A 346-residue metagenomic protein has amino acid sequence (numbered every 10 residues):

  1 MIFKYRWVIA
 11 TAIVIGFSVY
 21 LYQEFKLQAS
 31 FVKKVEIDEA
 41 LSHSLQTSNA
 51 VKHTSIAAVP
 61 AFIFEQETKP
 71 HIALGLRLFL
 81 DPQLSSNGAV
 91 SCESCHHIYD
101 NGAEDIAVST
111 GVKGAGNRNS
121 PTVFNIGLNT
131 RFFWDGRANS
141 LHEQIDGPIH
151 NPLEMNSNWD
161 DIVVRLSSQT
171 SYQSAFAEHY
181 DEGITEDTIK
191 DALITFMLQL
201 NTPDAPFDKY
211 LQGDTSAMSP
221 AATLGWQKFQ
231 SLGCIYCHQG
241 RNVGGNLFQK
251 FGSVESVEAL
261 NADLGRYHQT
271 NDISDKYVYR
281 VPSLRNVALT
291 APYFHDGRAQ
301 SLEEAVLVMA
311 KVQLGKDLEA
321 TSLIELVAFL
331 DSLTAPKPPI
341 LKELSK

Functional and structural regions predicted by a protein language model:
I2-K346: Periplasmic c-type cytochrome electron-transfer domains
